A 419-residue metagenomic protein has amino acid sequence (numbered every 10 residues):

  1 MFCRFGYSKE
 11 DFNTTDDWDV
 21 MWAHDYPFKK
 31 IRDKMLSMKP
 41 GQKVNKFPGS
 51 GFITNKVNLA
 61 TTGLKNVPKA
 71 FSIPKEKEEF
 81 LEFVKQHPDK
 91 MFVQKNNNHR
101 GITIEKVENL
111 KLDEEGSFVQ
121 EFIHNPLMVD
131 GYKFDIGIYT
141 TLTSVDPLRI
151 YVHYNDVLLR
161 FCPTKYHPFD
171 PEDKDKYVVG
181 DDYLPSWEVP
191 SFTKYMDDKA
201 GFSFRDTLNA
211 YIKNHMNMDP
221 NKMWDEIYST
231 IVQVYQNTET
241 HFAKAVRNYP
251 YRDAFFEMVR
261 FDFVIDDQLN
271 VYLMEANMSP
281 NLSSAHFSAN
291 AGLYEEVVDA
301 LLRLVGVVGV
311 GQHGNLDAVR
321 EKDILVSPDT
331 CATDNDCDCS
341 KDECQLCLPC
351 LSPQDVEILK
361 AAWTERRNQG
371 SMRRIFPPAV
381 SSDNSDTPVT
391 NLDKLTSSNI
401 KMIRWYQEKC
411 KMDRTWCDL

Functional and structural regions predicted by a protein language model:
M1-M91, N96-R100, E105-L110, V129 (+2 more regions): Conserved N-proximal alpha/beta basic substrate-recognition cap immediately N-terminal to, or forming the N-lobe
Y7, V20-P27, G63, F71 (+15 more regions): Broad hydrophobic/π-residue packing in well-ordered secondary structure
W22-H24, K43-V44, L59, M91-Q94 (+11 more regions): Generic preference for hydrophobic/aromatic residues in regular secondary structure cores
D33, S37, E78-Q86, K194 (+7 more regions): Polar/charged alpha-helical tracts
E79, H87, N97-M258, V264-Y272 (+3 more regions): Catalytic core of tubulin tyrosine ligase-like
I265-D266, N270-L419: C-terminal active-site "lid" helix and adjoining low-complexity regulatory extension at the edge of ATP-using catalytic
